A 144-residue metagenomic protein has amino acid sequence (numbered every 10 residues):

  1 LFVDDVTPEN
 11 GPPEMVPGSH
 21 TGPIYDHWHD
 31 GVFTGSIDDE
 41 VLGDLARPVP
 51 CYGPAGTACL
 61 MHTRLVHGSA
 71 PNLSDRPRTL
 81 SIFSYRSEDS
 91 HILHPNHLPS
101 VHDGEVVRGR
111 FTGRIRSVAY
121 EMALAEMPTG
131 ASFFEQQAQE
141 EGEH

Functional and structural regions predicted by a protein language model:
V3: Active-site environment of non-heme Fe oxygenases that use a 2-His-1-carboxylate facial triad
V6-V66, S90: Double-stranded beta-helix
L65-H144: Non-heme Fe(II)/2-oxoglutarate
